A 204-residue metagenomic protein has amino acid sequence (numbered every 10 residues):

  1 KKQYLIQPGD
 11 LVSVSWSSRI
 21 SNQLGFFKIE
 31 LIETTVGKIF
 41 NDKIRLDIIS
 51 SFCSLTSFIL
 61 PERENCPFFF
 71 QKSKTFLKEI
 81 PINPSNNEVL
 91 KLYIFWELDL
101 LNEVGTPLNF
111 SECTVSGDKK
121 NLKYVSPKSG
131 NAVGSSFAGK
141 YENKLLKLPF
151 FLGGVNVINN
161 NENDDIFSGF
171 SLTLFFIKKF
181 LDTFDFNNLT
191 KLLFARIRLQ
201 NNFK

Functional and structural regions predicted by a protein language model:
K1-K204: Non-catalytic alpha-helical scaffolds and adjoining flexible linkers that form interface surfaces for assembly
